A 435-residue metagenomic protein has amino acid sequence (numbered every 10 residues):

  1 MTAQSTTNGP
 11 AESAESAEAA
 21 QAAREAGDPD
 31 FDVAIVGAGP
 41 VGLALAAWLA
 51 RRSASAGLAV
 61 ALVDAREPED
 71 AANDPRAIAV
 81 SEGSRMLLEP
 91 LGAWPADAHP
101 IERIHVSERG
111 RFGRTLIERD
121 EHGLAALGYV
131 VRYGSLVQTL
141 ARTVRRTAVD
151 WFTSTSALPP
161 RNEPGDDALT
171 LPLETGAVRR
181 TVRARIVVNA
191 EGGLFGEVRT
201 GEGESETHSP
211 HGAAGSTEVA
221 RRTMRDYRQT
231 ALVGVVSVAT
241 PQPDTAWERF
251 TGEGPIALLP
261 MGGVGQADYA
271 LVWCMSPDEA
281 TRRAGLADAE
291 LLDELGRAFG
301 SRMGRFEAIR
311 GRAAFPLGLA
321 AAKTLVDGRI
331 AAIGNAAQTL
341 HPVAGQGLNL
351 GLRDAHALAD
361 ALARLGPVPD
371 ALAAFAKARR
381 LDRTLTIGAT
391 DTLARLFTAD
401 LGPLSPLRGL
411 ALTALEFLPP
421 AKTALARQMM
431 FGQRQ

Functional and structural regions predicted by a protein language model:
E25-G39: Beta1/beta-strand and adjacent pyrophosphate-binding region of the FAD-binding site in flavoprotein oxidoreductases
P29-D30, H99-V219, M224-A231: Conserved N-terminal helical subregion
G42-L43: N-terminal Rossmann-fold NAD(P) dinucleotide-binding loop
W48-P75: Glycine-rich FAD pyrophosphate-binding loop
A72-R109: N-terminal FAD cofactor-binding segment of flavoenzymes
R180-T181, I186-G304, R310-R312: Conserved FAD-binding catalytic core of PHBH/FMO-like flavoproteins
S205, R282-L350, H356-P367: FAD/FMN-dependent oxidoreductases across multiple families
D360-Q435: C-terminal helical "tail/cap" subdomain of flavin- and related membrane-associated enzymes
